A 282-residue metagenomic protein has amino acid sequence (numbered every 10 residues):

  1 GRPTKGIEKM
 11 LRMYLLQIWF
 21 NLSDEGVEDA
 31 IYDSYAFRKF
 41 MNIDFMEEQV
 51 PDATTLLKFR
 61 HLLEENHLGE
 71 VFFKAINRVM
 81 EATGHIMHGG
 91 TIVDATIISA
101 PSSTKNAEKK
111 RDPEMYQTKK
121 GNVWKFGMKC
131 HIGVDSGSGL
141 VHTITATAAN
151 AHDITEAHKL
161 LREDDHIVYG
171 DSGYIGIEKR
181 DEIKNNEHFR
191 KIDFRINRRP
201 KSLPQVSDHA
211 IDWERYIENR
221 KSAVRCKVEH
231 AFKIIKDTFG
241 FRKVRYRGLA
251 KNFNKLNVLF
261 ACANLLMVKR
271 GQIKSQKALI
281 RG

Functional and structural regions predicted by a protein language model:
G1-L15: Basic, short loop/linker segments at the boundary and entry of helix-turn-helix/winged-helix-like folds
G1-P3, F45, R247-L249: A short glycine/serine-rich beta->alpha loop
I7-E8, E25, D29-Y32, M41-N42 (+5 more regions): Polybasic low-complexity intrinsically disordered regions
K9-R12, D153, K227, A231 (+1 more regions): Catalytic-loop motifs flanking and including active-site residues across diverse enzymes
H166-I167, S172-A250, N254: Helix-centered, glycine/charged polyanion-binding patches within enzymatic domains that contact phosphate-containing
G271-G282: A short, flexible helix-boundary coil/loop motif
